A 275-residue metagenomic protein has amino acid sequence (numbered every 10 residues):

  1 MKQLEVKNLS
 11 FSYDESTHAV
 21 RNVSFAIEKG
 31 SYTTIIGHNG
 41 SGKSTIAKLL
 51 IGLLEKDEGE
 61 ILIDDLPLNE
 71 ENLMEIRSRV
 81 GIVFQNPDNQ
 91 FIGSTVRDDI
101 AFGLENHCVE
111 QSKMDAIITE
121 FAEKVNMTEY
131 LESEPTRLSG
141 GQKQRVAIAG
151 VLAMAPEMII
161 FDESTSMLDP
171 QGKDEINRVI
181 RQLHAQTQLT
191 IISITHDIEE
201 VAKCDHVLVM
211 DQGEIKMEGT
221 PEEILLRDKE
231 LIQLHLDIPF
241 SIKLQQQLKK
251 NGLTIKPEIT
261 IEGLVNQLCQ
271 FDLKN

Functional and structural regions predicted by a protein language model:
I36-H38: The feature captures the beta-strand-to-loop junction immediately N-terminal to the Walker
I51: Helix-to-loop junction immediately C-terminal to a conserved catalytic motif
G59-P67, I76: Conserved ABC transporter NBD signature motif
S112-E129: Conserved ABC ATPase "signature" region
E134-L138, Q142: Conserved ABC ATPase signature
I159-D162: Catalytic Walker B motif of ABC-type/P-loop ATPase nucleotide-binding domains
